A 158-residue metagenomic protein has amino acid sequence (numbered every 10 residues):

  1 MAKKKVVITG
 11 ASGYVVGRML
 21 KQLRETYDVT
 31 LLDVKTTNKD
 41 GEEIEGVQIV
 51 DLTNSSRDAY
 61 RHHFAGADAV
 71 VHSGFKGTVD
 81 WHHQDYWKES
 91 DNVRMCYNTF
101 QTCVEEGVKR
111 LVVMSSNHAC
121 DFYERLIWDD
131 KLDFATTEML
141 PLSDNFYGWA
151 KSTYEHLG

Functional and structural regions predicted by a protein language model:
K4-T26: N-terminal Rossmann NAD(P)H-binding glycine-rich loop of SDR-like oxidoreductase domains
K5, D68-A69, R110: Structural motif
T9, L32, S73-K76, L111-N117: SDR active-site strand-loop-helix element
Y27-N38: Conserved glycine-rich Rossmann-like NAD(P)H-binding loop of the short-chain dehydrogenase/reductase
E45-G46, V50-N92: NAD(P)H-binding glycine-rich loop region in Rossmannoid oxidoreductase-like domains and their noncatalytic homologs
E89-C96, F100, V112, A150-K151: Short alpha-helix in the Rossmann-fold core of NAD(P)-dependent oxidoreductases
N98-D144: Conserved Rossmann-fold NAD(P)-dependent oxidoreductase catalytic core, especially the SDR/UDP-sugar
L142-G158: Active-site Tyr-X1-5-Lys
